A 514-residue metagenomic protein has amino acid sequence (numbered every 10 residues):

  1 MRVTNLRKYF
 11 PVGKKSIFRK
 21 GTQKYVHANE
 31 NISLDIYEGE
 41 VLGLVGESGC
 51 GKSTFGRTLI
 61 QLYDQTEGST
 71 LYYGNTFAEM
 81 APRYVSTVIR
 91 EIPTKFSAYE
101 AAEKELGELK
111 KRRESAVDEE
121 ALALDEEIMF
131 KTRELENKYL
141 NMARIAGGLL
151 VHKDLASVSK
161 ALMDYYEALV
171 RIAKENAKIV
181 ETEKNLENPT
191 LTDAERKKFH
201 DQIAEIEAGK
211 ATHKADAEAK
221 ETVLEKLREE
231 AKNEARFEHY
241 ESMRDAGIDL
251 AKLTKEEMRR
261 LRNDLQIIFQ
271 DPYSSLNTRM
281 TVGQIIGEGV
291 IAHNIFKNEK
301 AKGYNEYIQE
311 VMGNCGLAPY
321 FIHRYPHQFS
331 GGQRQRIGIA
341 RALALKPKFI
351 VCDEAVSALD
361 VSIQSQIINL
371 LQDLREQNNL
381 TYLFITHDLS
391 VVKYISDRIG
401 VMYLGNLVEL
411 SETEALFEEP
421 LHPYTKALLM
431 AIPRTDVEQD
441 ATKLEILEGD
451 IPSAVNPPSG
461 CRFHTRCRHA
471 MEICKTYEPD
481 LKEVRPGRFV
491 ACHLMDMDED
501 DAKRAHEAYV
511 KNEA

Functional and structural regions predicted by a protein language model:
M1, H27-N29, L371: Conserved structural motif at the start of ABC-family nucleotide-binding domains
G13-K20, A78-A81, S115, G247 (+2 more regions): Charged, flexible cofactor/metal-binding loops and thiol motifs
V45-G46: The feature captures the beta-strand-to-loop junction immediately N-terminal to the Walker
Q61-D64, V88, A355-L359, I363-Q439: P-loop NTP-binding/switch modules centered on Walker-like glycine-rich loops
G68-A78, N233-D249: Conserved ABC transporter NBD signature motif
K302-Y320, L429: Conserved ABC ATPase "signature" region
K346: Conserved catalytic motifs of ABC-family nucleotide-binding domains
